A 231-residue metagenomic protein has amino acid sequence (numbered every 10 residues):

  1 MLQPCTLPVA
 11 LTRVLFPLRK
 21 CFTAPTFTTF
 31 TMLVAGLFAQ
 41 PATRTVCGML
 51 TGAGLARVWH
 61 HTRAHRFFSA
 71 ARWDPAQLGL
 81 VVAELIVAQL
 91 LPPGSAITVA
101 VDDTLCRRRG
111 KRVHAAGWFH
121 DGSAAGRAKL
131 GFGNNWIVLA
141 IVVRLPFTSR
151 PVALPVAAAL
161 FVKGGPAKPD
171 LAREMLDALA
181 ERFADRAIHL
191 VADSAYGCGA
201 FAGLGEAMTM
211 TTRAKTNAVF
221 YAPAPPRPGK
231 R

Functional and structural regions predicted by a protein language model:
L2-R66: Gly/serine-rich nucleotide phosphate-binding loop at the start of the catalytic core of nucleotide/ADP-ribose-handling
R57-R66, S123-R186: Electropositive, glycine- and tryptophan-enriched low-complexity nucleic-acid-binding patches
F68-G117, A184-R186, A192-D193, C198 (+2 more regions): Active-site- or DNA-interface-adjacent structural scaffold in DNA-acting proteins
P93, G131-N135, L204: A short, structural micro-pattern
D103-C106, I141-R144, K215: Beta-hairpin (beta-strand-turn-beta-strand) motif
R108-H114, S149-A153, F201-G203, A222-P223: Short, conserved acidic/polar surface loops in the N-terminal third of protein domains
K111-S123, A157-A158: Surface-exposed, active-site-proximal loop segments in enzymatic domains
L160-R231: An internal, acidic/charged active-site-proximal segment that coordinates divalent cations and/or engages
